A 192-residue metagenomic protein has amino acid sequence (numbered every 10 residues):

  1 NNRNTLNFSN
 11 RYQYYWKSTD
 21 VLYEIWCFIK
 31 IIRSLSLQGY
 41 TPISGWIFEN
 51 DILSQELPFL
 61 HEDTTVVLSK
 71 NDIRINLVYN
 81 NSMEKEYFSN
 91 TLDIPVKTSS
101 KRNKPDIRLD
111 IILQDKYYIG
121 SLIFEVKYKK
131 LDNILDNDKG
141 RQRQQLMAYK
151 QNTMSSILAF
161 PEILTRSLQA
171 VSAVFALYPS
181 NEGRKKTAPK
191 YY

Functional and structural regions predicted by a protein language model:
N1-Q13: Structured, charged N-terminal subsegments at the starts of enzyme catalytic cores and at intra-chain domain/subunit
N4-T5, K17, I29, R33 (+1 more regions): Extreme N-terminal leader/targeting regions
R11, Y15-Y23, N137: Conserved aromatic-histidine-acidic binding/catalytic patches
F28, L35-Y192: Catalytic core segments in nucleotide and nucleic-acid processing enzymes
